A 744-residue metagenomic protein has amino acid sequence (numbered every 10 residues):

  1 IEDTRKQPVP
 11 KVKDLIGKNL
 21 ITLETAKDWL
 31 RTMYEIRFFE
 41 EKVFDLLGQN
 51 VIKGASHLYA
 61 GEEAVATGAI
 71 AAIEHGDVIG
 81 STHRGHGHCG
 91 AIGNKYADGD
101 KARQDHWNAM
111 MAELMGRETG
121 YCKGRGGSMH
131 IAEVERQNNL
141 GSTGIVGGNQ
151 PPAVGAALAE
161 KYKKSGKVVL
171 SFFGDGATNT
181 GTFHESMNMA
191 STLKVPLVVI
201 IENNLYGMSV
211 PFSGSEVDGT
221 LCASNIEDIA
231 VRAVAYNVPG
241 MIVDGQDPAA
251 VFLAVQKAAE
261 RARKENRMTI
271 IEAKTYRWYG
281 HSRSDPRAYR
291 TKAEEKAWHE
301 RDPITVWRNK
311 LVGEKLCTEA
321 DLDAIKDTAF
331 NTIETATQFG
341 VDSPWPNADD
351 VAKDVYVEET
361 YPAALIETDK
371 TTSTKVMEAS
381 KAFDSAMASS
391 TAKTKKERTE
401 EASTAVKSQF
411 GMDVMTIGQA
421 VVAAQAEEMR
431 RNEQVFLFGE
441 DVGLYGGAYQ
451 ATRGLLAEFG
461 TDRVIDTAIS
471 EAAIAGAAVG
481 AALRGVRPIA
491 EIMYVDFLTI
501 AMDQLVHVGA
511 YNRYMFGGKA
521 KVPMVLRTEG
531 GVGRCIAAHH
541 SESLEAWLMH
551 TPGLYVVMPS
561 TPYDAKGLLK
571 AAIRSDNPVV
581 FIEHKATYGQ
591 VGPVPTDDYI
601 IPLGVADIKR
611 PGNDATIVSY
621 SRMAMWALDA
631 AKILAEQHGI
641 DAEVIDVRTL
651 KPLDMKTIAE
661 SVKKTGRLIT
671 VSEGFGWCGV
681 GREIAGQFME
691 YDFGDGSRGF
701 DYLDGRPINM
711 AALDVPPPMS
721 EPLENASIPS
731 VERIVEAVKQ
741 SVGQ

Functional and structural regions predicted by a protein language model:
I1-V65, W278-Y279, S284-F459, D695-G699 (+1 more regions): Conserved acidic/glycine
F44-D45, V51-L193, P211, E216-A230 (+2 more regions): Cofactor-binding active-site loop characterized by glycine-rich and histidine/acidic residues
L46-I52, S128-T143, K167-S171, Y236-G240 (+7 more regions): Glycine/charged-rich beta-loop-alpha catalytic/anionic-binding loops adjacent to active sites
T67, Q137-L205, V243-R261, G443-K519: Thiamine diphosphate
H83-H88, E135-Q137, F173-N179, I201-G207 (+12 more regions): Acidic, glycine-rich active-site loops and adjacent beta-strand->loop/helix elements that engage anionic groups
I201-W345, A451-G454, E458, A520-V525 (+2 more regions): Thiamine diphosphate
T528-G530, R534-N577: Internal gly/pro-rich beta-alpha loop/helix module that stabilizes soluble enzyme cofactors or their anionic handles
